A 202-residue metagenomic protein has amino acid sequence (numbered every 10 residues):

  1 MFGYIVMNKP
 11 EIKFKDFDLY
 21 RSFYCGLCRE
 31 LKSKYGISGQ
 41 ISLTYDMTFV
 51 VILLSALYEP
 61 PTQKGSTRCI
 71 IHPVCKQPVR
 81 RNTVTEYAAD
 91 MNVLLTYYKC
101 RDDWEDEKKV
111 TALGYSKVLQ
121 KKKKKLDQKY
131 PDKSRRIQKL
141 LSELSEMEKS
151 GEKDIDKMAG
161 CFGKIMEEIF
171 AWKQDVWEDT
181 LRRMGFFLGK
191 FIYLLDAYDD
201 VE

Functional and structural regions predicted by a protein language model:
M1-R183, K190, L194-E202: Acidic catalytic motifs of isoprenoid enzymes
